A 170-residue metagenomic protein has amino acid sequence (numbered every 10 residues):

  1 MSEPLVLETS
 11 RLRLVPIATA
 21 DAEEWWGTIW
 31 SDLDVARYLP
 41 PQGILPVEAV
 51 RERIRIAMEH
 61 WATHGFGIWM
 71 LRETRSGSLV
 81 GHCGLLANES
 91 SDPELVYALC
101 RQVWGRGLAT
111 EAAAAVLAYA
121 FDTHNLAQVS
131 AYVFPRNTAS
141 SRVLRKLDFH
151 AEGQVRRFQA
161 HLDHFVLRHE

Functional and structural regions predicted by a protein language model:
M1-Y38, R55, M70-E170: Acyl-donor (CoA/ACP) binding surface of acyl/acetyltransferases
P40-G43: Short glycine-enriched, charge-decorated loop/helix-capping segments at active-site entrances that position
P46-V50: Short amphipathic alpha-helix in the helical subdomain of ABC transporter nucleotide-binding domains
A57-M70: A short helix-loop-beta-strand connector motif used in the catalytic cores of GNAT acetyltransferases and, in some
